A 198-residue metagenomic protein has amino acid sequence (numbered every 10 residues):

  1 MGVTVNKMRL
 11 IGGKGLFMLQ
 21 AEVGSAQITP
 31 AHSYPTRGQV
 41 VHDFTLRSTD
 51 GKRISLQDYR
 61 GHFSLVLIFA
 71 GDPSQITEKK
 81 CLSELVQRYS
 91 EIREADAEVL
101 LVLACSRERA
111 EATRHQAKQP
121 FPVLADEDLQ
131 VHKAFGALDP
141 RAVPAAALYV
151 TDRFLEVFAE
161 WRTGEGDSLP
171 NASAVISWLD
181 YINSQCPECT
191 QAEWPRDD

Functional and structural regions predicted by a protein language model:
G2-Q57, K80, E84: N-terminal "domain-start" segment that seeds a small globular fold
G24-I28, S106-Q116, L124-V143: Thioredoxin-like thiol-disulfide oxidoreductase module
V40, V143-A145: Short, small/polar residue-rich loop motifs at catalytic or cofactor-binding pockets
L56-L85: Short active-site neighborhood of thiol/selenol oxidoreductases, capturing the structured segment around
K79-Q119, L129-H132: Structural microenvironment flanking redox-active thiols in thiol-disulfide oxidoreductases
A145-D198: Thiol-/selenol-based redox modules, centered on thioredoxin-like and closely related oxidoreductase domains
